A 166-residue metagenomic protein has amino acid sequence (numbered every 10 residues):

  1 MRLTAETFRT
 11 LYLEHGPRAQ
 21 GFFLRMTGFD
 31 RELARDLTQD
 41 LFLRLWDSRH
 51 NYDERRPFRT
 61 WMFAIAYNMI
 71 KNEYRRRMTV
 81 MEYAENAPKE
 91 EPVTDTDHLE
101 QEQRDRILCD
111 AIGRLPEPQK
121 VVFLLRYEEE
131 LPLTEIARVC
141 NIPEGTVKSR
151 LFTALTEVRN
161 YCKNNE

Functional and structural regions predicted by a protein language model:
M1-G21, R35, W46: A short, charge-rich alpha-helical start-of-domain segment used by transcription regulators
R2, F29, D40-P57, R77-M78: Sigma70-family region 2
G16, Q20, F42, P116 (+2 more regions): C-terminal flanking helix
D36-L43, R56-N68: Structural recognition of an alpha-helix C-terminal capping motif at a helix-to-coil junction
N51-D53, A64-A84, Q101, T153 (+1 more regions): Arg/Lys-rich amphipathic alpha helix in sigma70-family domain 2
N72, V80-D105, P132: Internal acidic/polar
V122-R126: A short pre-motif secondary-structure segment
T134, C140-N165: DNA-recognition helix of helix-turn-helix
